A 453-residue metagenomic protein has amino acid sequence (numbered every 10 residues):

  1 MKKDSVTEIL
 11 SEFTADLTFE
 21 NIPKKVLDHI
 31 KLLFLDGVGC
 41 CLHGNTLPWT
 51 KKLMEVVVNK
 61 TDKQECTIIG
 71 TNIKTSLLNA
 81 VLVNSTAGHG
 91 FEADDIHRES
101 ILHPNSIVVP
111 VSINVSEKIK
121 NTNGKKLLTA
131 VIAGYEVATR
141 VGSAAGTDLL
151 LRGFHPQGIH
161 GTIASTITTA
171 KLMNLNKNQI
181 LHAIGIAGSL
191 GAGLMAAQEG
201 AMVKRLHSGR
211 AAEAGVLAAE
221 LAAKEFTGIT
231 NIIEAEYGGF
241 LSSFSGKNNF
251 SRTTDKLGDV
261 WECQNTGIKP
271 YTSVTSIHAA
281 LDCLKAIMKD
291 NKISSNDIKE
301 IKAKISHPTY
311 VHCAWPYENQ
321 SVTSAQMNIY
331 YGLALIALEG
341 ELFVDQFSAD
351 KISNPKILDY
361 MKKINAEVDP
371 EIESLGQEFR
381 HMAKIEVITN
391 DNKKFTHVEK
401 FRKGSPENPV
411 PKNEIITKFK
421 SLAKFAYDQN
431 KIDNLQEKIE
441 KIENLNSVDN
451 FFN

Functional and structural regions predicted by a protein language model:
M1-I101, E199, V203-E213, E220-N453: Terminal-appendage/accessory-domain detector
L27, K31, L35, V108 (+3 more regions): Hydrophobic face of alpha-helices
G44, S112-I119, T166-L172, A219-A222 (+2 more regions): Well-ordered alpha-helical scaffold segments within catalytic/enzyme domains
K74-T75, N79-K125, A133-V137: Function-dense linear segments that define catalytic or interfacial modules in macromolecule-processing proteins
G88, I107-V109, N114-S116, V137 (+3 more regions): Short connector loops/turns at beta-strand edges and beta->alpha or beta->beta junctions
S106-N114, H160, A164-T168, H278-C283 (+1 more regions): Short amphipathic alpha-helical face segments that pack within enzyme cores and frequently flank/anchor catalytic
S116-L217, I229-Y237: Glycine-rich, mobile lid/loop segments that gate access to catalytic sites or pores
